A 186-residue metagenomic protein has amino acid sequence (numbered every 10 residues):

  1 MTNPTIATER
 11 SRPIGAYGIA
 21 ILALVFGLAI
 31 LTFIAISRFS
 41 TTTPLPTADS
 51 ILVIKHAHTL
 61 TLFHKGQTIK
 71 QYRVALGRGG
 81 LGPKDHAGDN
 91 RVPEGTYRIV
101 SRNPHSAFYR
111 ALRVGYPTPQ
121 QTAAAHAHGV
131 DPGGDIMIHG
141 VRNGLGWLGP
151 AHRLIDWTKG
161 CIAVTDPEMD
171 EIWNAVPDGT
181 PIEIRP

Functional and structural regions predicted by a protein language model:
M1-A16: N-terminal Lys/Arg-rich, disordered targeting/topogenic segments
P4-I6, N103-P186: Exported/periplasmic cell-wall-interacting domains
Y17-I34: Hydrophobic membrane-insertion alpha-helices, especially the h-region of bacterial N-terminal signal peptides
A29-S40, Y72: Short, basic/low-complexity N-terminal boundary segments at the transition from targeting/disordered tails
R38-D49, H56, L76-V100, P119-A124 (+2 more regions): N-terminal post-signal-peptidase region of extra-cytosolic proteins
S50-L52, T59-T61, R73-A75, R98 (+4 more regions): Soluble periplasmic/extracytoplasmic beta-strand elements of cell-envelope proteins
K65-G66, R102-P104: Short polar/acidic secondary-structure junctions
Q67-G79: Short Gly/aromatic-enriched secondary-structure transition segments
